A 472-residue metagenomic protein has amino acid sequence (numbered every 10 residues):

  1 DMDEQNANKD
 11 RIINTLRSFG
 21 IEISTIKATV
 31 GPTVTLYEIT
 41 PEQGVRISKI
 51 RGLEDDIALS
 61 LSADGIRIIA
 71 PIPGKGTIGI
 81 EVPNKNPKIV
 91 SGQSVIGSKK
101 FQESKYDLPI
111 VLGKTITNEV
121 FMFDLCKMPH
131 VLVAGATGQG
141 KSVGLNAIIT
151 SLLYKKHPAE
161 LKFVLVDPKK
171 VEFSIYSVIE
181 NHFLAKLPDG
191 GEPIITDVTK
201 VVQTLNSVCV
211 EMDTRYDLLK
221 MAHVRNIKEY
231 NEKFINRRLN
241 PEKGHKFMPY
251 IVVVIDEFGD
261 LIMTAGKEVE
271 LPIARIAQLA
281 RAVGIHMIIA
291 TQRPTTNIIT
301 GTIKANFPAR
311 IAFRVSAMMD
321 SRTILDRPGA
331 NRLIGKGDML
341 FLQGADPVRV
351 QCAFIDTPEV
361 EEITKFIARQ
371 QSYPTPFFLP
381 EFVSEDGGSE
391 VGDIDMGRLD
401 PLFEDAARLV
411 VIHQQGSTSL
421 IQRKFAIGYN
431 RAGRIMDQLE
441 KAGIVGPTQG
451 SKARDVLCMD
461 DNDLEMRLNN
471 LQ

Functional and structural regions predicted by a protein language model:
D1-L132, P294-N297, R423-I427, G443: N-terminal "pre-motor" subdomain/linker immediately upstream of P-loop NTPase catalytic cores
D1-T25, N84, Y230-N231, R238-G244 (+2 more regions): Charged, low-hydrophobicity low-complexity segments
I23, I72-T77, E81, K99-R225 (+7 more regions): P-loop NTPase catalytic phosphate-binding loop
P32-Q43, V131, E257-D260, G387-D393 (+1 more regions): Short, hydrophobic beta-strand segments
I89-V95, A134-G135, E361-K365, M466-N469: Short, charged, solvent-exposed linker or helix-capping segments at domain edges/interfaces that act as flexible hinges
M221-A222, G337-M339, P376-V383, L420-K424: Short coil/turn segments at secondary-structure boundaries
S384-Q472: C-terminal intrinsically disordered, low-complexity extensions immediately downstream of enzyme catalytic cores
